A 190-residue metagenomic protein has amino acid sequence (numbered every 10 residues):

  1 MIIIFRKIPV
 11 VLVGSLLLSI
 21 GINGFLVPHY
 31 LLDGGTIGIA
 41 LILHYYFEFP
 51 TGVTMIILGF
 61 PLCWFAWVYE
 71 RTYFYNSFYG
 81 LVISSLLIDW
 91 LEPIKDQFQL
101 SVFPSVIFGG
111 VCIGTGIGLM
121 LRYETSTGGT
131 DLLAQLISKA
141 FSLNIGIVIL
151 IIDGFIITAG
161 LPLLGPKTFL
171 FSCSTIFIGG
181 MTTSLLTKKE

Functional and structural regions predicted by a protein language model:
M1-E190: Core subunits and conserved enzymes of cellular information-processing and envelope-translocation systems across
